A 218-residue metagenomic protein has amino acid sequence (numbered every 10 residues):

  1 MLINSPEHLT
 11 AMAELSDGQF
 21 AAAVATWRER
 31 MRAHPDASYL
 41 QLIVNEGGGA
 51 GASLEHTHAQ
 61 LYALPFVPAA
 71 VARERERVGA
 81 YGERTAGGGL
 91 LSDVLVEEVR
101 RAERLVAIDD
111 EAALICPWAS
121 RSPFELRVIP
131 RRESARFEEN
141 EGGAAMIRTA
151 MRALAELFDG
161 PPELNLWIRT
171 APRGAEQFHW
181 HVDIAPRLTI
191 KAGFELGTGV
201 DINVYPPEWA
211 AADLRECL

Functional and structural regions predicted by a protein language model:
M1-L218: HIT superfamily nucleotide-processing domains
